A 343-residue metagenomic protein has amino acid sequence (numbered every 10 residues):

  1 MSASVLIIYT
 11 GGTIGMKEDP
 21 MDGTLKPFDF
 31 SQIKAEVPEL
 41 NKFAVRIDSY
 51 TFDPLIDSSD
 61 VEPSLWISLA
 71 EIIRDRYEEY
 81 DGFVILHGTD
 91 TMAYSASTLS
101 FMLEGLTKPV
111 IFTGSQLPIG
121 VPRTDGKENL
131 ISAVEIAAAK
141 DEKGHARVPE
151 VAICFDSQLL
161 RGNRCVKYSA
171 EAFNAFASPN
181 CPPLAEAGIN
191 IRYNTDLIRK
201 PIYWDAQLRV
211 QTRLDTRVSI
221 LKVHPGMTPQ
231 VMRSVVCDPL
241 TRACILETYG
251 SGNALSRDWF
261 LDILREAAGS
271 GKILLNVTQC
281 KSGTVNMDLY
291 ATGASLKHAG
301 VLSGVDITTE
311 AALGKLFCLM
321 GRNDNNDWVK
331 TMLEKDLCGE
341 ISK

Functional and structural regions predicted by a protein language model:
M1-D75, D262: ATP/NTP phosphate-donor binding region
S2, I8-G12, F30-N41, R161-S251 (+2 more regions): Accessory alpha-helical/coil subdomains and C-terminal extensions that flank or cap enzyme catalytic cores
I8-T10, I85-H87, I111-G114, A152-D156 (+3 more regions): Short beta-strand segments
G12-G15, H87-A93, Q158-L160, G250-N253 (+1 more regions): Gly/Ser/Thr-rich loops at beta-strand to alpha-helix junctions that form or flank small-molecule/cofactor-binding
M16-K17, T91-A96, G126-L130, N253-S256: Short glycine/serine/threonine-rich phosphate/pyrophosphate-binding segments that cradle anionic phosphate groups
I85-K108, S256-I263, T292: Short Gly/Thr/Asp-enriched flexible loops that form oxyanion-binding sites at enzyme active sites
F112-I189: Internal gly/pro-rich beta-alpha loop/helix module that stabilizes soluble enzyme cofactors or their anionic handles
T248-K343: C-terminal non-catalytic interaction/assembly regions of soluble proteins
